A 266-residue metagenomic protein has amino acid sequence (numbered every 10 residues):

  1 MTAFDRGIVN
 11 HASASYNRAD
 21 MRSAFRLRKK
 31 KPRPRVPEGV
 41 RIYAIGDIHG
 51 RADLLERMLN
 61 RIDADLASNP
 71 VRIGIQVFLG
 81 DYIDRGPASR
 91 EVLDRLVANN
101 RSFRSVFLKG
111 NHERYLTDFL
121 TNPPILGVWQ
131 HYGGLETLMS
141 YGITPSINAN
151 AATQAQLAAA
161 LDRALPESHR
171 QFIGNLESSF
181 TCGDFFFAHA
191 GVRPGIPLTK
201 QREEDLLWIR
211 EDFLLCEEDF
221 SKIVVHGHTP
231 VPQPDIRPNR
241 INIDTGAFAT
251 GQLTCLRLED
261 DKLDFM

Functional and structural regions predicted by a protein language model:
F4-L93: N-terminal active-site segment of His-dependent metallophosphoesterases
K30-E38, A67-S68, L96-N99, S178-T181 (+2 more regions): A short acidic-Thr-Gly-centered motif at the start of a beta-strand
G39, V71-I73, S102-R104, G183 (+1 more regions): A general structural motif
I45-G46, V77-G80, F107-G110, I223-T229 (+1 more regions): Active-site neighborhood of phospho(di)ester-bond hydrolases with catalytic His/Asp-centered motifs
Y82-A98, D118-I125, D235-I236: Metal-dependent catalytic neighborhoods of phosphoester/phosphodiester hydrolases
V92-S102, S168-N175: Catalytic-core regions built around general acid/base machinery
F103-L138: Active-site HxH/HxHxD metal-binding segment of metal-dependent hydrolases
T121, L135-N242, G246-Q252, L258-M266: Acidic, His/Gly-enriched loop-helix segments that form or flank divalent-metal centers in metallo-dependent hydrolases
